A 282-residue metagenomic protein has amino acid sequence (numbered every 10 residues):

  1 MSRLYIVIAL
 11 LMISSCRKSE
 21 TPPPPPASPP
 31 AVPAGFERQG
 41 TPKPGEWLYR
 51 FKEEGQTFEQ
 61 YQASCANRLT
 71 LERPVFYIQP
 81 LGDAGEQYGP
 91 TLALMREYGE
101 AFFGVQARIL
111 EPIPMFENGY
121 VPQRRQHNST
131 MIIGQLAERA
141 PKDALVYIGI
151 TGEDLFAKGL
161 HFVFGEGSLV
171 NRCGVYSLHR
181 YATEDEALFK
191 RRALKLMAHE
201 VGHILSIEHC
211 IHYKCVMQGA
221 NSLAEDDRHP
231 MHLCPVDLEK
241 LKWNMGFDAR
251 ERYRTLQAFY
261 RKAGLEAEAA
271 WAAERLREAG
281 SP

Functional and structural regions predicted by a protein language model:
S2, R68, A137-A140, E166-G167 (+1 more regions): A general structural signal for short secondary-structure junctions and capping/turn motifs
S2-I8: Sec-dependent signal peptide recognition, specifically the positively charged N-region followed immediately by
A9-S15: Hydrophobic h-region of N-terminal signal peptides that target proteins for export in Gram-negative bacteria
L10, V75, A144-Y147, R172-C173 (+1 more regions): A residue-level signal for beta-strand positions that form part of recognition/binding surfaces within mature
C16-R139, D143-V146, I150, Y253-P282: N-terminal low-structure segments adjacent to metalloprotease catalytic domains across cellular compartments
P22-F36, G40, F164, V170 (+3 more regions): Metalloprotease/metallohydrolase-associated module, dominated by Zn2+-dependent proteases
A84, L155-F156, K242: Surface-exposed, flexible loop/turn segments at secondary-structure boundaries
P141-I204: Active-site-proximal segment of zinc-dependent metalloprotease catalytic domains
